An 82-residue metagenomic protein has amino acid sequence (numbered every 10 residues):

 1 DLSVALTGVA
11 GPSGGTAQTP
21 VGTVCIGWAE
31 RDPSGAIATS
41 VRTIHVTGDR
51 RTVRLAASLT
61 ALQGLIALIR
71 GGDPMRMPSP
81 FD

Functional and structural regions predicted by a protein language model:
D1-D82: Non-catalytic beta/alpha edge segments that cap or flank active sites
